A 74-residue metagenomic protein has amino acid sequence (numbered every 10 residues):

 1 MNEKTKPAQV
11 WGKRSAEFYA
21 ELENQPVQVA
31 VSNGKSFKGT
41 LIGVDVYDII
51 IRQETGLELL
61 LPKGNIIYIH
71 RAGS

Functional and structural regions predicted by a protein language model:
M1-K38, I42, V46, I50-S74: Short glycine-rich, low-complexity segments
